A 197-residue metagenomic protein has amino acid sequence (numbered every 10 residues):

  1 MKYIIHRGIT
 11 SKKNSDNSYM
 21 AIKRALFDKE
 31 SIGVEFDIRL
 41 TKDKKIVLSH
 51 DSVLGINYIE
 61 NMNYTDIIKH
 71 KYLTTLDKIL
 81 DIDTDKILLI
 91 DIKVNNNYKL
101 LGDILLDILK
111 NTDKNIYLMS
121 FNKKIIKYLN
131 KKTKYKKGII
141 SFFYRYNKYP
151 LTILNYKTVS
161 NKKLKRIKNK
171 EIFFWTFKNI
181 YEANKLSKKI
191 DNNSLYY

Functional and structural regions predicted by a protein language model:
M1-Y197: Phosphate-group recognition and catalysis centered on beta-loop-alpha active-site segments
